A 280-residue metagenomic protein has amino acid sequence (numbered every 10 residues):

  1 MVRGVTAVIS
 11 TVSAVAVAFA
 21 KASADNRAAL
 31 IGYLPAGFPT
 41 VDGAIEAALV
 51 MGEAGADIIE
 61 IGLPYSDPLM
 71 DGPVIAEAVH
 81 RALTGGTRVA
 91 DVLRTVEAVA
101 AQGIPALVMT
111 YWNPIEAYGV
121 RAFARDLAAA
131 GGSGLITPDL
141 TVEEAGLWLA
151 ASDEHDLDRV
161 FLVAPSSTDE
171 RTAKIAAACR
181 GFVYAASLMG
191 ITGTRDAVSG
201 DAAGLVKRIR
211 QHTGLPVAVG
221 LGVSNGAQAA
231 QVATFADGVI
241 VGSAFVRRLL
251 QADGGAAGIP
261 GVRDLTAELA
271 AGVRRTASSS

Functional and structural regions predicted by a protein language model:
V2-V5, K207-L215, S224-T234, G238-S280: Alpha/beta catalytic cores of nucleotide-metabolism and tRNA/nucleoside-modifying enzymes
V2-Y33, V96-E97, A277-S279: N-terminal amphipathic alpha-helix/helix-capping segment at the start of soluble metabolic enzymes
I9-A22, V41, Y65-E77, T84-E97 (+6 more regions): Active-site-adjacent beta->alpha loops and helix N-cap segments on the catalytic face of soluble alpha/beta enzymes
D25-I31, A101-Y111, S152-V163, R210-L221: Short beta-strand/loop segments at the ligand-binding rim of alpha/beta enzyme cores
L30-E46, L107-G119, D158-S167: Active-site mouth loops of central-metabolism enzymes
G32, M51, G62, L127 (+3 more regions): Conserved, mostly hydrophobic/aromatic
V41-M51, S167-A177, V219, V223-V239: Catalytic cores of alpha/beta
D57-S66, G132-I136, T141-E144, V183-G193 (+2 more regions): Glycine-rich phosphate-binding active-site loops on the catalytic face of alpha/beta enzymes
